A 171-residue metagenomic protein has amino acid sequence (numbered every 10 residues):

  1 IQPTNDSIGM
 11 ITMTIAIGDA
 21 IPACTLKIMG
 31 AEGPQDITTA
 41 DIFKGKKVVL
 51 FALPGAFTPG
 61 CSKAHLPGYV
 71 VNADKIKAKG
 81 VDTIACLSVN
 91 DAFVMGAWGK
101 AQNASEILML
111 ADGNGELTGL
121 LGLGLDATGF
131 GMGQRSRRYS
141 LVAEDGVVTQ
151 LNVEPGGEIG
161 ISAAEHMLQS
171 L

Functional and structural regions predicted by a protein language model:
G9-L171: Chalcogenol-based redox active-site neighborhoods
